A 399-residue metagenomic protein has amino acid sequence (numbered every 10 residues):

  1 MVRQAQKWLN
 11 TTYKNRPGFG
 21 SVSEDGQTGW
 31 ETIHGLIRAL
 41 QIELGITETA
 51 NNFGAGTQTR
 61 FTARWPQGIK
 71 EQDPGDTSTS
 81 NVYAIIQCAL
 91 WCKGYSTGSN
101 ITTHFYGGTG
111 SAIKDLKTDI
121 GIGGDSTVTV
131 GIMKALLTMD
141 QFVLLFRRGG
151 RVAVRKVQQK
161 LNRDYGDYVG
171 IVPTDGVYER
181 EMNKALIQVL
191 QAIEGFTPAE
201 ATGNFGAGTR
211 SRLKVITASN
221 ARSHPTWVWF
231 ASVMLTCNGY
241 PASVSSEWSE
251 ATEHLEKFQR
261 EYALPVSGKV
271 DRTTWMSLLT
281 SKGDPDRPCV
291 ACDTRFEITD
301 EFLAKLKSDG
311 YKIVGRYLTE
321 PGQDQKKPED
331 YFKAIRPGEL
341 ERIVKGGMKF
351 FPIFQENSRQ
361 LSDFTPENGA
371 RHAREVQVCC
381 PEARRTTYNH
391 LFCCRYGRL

Functional and structural regions predicted by a protein language model:
M1-Q325, F332, P337-E341, K345 (+5 more regions): Cell-envelope/ECM-targeting effectors and their regulatory/trafficking segments
K326-P328, S358-R359: Low-complexity, flexible helical/coil segments
K345-R374, T386-R398: Metal-dependent polysaccharide deacetylase catalytic core of the NodB/CE4 family, i.e., the active-site-bearing domain
